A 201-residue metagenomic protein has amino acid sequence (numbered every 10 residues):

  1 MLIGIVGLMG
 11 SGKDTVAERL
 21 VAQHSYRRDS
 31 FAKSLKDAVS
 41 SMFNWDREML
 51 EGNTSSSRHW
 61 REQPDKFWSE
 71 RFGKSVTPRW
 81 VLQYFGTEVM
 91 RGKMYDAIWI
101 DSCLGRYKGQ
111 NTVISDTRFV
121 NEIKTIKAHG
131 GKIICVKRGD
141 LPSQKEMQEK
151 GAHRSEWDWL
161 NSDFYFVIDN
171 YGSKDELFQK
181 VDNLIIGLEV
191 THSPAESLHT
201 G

Functional and structural regions predicted by a protein language model:
M1-I3: Extreme N-terminal starter segment of soluble prokaryotic enzymes
I5, I114: Hydrophobic anchor at the beta1->P-loop junction of P-loop NTPases
V6-M9, S102, K124-G201: Small-molecule kinase domains that catalyze NTP-dependent phosphoryl transfer to phosphate-bearing small molecules
K13: Conserved lysine of the Walker
V16: Hydrophobic positions on the alpha1 helix immediately C-terminal to the Walker A/P-loop
A22-D29: Post-Walker A helix-loop "phosphate-sensing" segment adjacent to the P-loop in P-loop NTPases
K33-Q110: ATP-dependent small-molecule kinase phosphotransfer cores that center on conserved nucleotide phosphate-binding segments
D116-F119: Short, well-ordered beta-to-alpha junction loops that form the rim of enzyme active sites and present histidine/acidic
